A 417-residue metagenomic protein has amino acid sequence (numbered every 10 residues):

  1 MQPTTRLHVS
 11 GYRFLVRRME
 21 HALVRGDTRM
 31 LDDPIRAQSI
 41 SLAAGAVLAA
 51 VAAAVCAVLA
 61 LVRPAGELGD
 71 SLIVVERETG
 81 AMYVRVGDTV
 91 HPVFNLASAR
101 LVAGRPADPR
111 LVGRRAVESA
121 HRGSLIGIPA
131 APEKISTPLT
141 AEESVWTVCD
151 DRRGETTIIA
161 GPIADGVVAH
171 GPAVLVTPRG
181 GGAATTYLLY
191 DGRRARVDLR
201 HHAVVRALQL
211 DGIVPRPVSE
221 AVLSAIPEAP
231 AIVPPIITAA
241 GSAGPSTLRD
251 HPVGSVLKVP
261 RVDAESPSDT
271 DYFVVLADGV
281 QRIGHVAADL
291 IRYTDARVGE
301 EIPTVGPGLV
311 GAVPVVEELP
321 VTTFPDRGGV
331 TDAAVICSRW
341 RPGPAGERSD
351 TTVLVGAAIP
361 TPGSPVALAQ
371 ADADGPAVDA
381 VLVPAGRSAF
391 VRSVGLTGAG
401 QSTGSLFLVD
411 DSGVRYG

Functional and structural regions predicted by a protein language model:
M1-G417: Short, surface-exposed polybasic-aromatic patches that bind anionic ligands, especially phosphate groups
